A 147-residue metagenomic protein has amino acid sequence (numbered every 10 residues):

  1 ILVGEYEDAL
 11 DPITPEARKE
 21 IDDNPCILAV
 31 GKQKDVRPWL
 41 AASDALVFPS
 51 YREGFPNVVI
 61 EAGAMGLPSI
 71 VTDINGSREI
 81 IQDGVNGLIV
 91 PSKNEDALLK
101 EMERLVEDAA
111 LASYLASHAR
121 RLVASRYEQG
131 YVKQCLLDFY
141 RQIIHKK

Functional and structural regions predicted by a protein language model:
I1-C26, V30, L111: Short, structured helix-loop element that forms part of the nucleotide-activated donor/catalytic region
K32, Y51: Aromatic "clamp/platform" in nucleotide-sugar-dependent glycosyltransferases that forms part of the donor/acceptor
V36, P56-V59, S77: Short glycine/serine-rich donor-binding loops of glycosyltransferases
R37, D44, G66: A short alpha->beta transition loop at the rim of the catalytic pocket in nucleotide-sugar-dependent
L46-V47, A62: A short hydrophobic beta-strand element within the catalytic core of glycosyltransferases that build diverse glycans
V59, P68-V71, I81: Short hydrophobic beta-strand element within catalytic cores of glycosyltransferases and related nucleotide-activated
Q82-G84, L88-E95, R104-A109: Conserved acidic donor-binding segment of nucleotide-sugar-dependent glycosyltransferases
A97, R104, L111-R126, V132-L137: A short, well-ordered alpha-helix in the C-terminal region of glycosyltransferases
